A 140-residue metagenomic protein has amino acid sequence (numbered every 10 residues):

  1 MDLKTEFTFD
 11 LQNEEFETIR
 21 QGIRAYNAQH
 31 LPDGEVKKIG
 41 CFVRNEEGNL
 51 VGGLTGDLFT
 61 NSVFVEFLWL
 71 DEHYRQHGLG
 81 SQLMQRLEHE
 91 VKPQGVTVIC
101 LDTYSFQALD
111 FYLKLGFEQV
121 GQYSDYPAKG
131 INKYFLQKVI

Functional and structural regions predicted by a protein language model:
L3-E66, D71, F106, Y123-D125 (+1 more regions): Acetyl-CoA-dependent GNAT
I19, Y112, F117: Conserved active-site tyrosine of GNAT-family acetyltransferases
T60-S62, V98, K133: A generic structural signal for beta-strand entry/edge sites
F64, G95-T97, G116: Short loop/turn motifs at secondary-structure junctions
Q76-H89, K114: Conserved acetyl-CoA-binding loop-helix of GNAT-fold acetyltransferases
V91-Y104: Conserved GNAT acetyl-CoA-binding A-motif
C100-D102, E118-F135: Conserved catalytic-core motifs of GNAT/GCN5-like acyltransferases
